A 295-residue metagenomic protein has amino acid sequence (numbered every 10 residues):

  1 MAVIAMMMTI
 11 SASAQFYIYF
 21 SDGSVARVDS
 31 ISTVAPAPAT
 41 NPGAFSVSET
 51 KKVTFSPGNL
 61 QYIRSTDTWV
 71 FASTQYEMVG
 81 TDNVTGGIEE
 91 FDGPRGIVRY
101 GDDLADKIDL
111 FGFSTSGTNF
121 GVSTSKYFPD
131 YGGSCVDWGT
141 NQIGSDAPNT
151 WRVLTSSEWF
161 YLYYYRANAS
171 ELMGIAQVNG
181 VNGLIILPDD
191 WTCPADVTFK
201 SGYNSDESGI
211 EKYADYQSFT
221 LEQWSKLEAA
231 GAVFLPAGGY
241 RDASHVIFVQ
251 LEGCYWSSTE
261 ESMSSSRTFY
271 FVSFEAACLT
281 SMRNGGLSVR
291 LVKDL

Functional and structural regions predicted by a protein language model:
M1-V3: Sec-dependent signal peptide recognition, specifically the positively charged N-region followed immediately by
A5-M7: Residue-level detector of intrinsically disordered terminal segments
T9-S11: N-terminal signal peptide c-region/cleavage motif recognized by signal peptidases
A14-Q15: Boundary of Sec targeting at the N-terminus
S21-S24, T50-K52: Glycine-centered tight beta-turn/hairpin loop motif at sheet-sheet or coil-to-beta transitions
V28-P36: Structured surface patches comprising rigid loops and adjacent beta-strands/short helices at the edges of well-ordered
N41-V53, P57-G174, V178-N179, Q250 (+1 more regions): Short aromatic-cysteine micro-motif
T50, P57-R64, T140, R152-L295: C-terminal, surface-exposed recognition/capping segments
